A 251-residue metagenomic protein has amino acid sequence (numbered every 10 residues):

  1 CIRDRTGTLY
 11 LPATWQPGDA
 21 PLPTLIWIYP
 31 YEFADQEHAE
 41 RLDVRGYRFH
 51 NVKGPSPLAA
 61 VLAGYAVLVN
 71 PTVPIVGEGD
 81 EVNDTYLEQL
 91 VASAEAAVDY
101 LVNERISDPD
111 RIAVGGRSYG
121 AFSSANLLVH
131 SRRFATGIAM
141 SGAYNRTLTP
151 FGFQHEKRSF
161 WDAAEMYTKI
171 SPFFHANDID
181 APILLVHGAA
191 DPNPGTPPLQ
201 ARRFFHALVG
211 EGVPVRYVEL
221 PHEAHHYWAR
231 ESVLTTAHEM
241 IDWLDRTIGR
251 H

Functional and structural regions predicted by a protein language model:
C1-I2: Short, small-residue-biased leader/transition segments that mark boundaries at the very start of proteins
G7-A20, S171-F173, N177: Short beta-strand-to-loop junctions in surface cap/lid or active-site-entrance loops
L11, D19-E32: Short beta-strand element of the alpha/beta-hydrolase
W27, Y31, E37, R41-H251: Active-site-proximal cap/loop segments of hydrolase catalytic domains
